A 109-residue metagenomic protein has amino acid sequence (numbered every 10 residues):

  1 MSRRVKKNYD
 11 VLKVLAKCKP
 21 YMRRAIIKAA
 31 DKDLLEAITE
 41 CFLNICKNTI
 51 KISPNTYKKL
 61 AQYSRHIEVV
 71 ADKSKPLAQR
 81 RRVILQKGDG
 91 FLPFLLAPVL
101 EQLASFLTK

Functional and structural regions predicted by a protein language model:
M1-V83: Terminal export/targeting leaders at protein ends
G88-D89: Glycine-biased, low-complexity coil/linker segments
L92-A97: Alpha-helical transmembrane segments of integral membrane proteins
P98-K109: Short hydrophobic alpha-helical membrane-entry/anchor segments
